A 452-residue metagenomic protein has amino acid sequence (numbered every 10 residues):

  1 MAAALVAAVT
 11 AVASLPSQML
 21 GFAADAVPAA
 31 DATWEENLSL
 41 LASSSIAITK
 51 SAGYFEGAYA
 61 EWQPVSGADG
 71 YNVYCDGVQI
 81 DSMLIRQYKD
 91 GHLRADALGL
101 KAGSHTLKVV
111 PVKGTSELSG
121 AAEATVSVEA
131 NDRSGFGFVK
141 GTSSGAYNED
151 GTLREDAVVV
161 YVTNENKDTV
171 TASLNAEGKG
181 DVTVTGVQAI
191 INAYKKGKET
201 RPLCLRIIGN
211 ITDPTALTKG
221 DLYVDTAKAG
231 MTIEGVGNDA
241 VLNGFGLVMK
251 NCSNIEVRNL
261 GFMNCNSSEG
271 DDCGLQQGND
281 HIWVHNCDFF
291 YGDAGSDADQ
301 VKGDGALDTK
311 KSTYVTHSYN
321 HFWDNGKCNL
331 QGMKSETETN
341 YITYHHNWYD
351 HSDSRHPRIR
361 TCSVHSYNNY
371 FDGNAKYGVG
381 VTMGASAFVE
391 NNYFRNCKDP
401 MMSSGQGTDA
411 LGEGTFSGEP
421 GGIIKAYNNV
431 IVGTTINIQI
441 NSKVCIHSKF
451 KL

Functional and structural regions predicted by a protein language model:
V12-A32: Sec-dependent signal peptide cleavage junction
D25-G67, S116-E129: Pro/Thr/Ser/Gly-rich low-complexity, intrinsically disordered linker/stalk tracts
G70-V73: Short beta-strand elements bearing conserved aromatic residues within extracellular beta-rich modules
A95-G120: Beta-strand-rich modules
S134, G141-T142, D156-Y161, E165-D168 (+2 more regions): Long, ordered, amphipathic alpha-helical scaffolds
G180-R201, P214-T232, V241-R258, N264-N279: Extracellular beta-strand-rich solenoid/capping regions of secreted or surface-exposed proteins that bind or remodel
L222-T226, F245-N251, E269-G278, S296-D299 (+6 more regions): Glycine-rich beta-solenoid repeat tracts in large extracellular/virion proteins
A229-D239, S253-N264, N279-G295, G305-A306 (+5 more regions): Right-handed parallel beta-helix
